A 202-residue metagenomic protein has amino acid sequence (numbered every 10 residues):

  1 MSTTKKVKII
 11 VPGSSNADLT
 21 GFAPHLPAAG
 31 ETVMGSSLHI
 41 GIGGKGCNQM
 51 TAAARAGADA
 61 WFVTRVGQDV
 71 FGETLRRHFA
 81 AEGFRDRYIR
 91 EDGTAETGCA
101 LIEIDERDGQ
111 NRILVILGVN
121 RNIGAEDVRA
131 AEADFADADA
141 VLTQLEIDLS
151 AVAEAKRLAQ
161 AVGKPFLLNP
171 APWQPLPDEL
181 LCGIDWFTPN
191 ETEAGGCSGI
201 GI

Functional and structural regions predicted by a protein language model:
M1-R65, V70-A81: Glycine-rich phosphate/adenosyl-contacting loop at the front of the ribokinase-like
S2-S15, R65, E73, R77-E91 (+1 more regions): Ribokinase/PfkB-type carbohydrate-kinase core domain
G93-A95: Short, glycine-/polar-rich solvent-exposed loops and beta-turns at beta-strand/coil boundaries
G98-A100: Glycine-rich phosphate-binding loop of ATP-grasp-fold ATP-dependent ligases
